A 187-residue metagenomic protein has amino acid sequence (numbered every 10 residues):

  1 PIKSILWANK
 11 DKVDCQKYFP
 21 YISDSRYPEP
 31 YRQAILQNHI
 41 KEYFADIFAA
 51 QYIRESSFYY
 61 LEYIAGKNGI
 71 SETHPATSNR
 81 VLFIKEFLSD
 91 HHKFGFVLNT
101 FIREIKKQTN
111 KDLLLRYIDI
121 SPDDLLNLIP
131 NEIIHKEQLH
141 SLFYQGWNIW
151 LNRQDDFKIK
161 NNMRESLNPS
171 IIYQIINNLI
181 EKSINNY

Functional and structural regions predicted by a protein language model:
I2-A34, N38, L61-Y63: Post-HEXXH active-site segment of zinc metalloproteases
A34-N38, I70-T77: Hydrophobic alpha-helical scaffolding
N38-R54: An active-site-proximal "capping" alpha-helix that borders the catalytic cofactor pocket
I53-A65: Glycine-rich phosphate/pyrophosphate-binding loops and their adjacent beta-strand/loop elements at enzyme active sites
E72-Y187: Non-catalytic terminal regions of proteins
